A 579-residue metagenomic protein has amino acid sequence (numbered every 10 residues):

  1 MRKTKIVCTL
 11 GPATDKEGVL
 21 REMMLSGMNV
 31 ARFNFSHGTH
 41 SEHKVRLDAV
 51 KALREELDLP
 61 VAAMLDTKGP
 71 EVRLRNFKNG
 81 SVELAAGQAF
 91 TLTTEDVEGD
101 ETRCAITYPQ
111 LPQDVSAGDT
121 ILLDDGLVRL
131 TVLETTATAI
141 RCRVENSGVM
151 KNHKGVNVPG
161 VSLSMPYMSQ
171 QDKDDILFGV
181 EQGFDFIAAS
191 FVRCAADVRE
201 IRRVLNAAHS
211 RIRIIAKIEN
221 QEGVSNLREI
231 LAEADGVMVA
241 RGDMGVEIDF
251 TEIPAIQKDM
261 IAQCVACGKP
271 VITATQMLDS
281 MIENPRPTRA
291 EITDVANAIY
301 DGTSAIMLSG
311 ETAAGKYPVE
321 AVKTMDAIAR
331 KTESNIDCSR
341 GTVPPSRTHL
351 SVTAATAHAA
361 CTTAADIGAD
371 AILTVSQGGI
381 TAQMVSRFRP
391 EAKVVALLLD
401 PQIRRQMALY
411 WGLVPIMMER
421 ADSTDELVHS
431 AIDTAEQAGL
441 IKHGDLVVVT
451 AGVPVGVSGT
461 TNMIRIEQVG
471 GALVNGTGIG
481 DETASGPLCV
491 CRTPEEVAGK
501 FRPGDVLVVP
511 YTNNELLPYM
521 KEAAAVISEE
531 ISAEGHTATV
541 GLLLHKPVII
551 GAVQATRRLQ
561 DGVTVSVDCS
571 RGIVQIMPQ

Functional and structural regions predicted by a protein language model:
M1-P12, K16-E17, M24, T39-K44 (+11 more regions): Expand to "…catalyze enediolate/carbanion chemistry for C-C bond making/breaking, isomerization, decarboxylation
K5-V7, V30-R32, P60-M64, A89 (+8 more regions): Structural preference for beta-strand elements that scaffold enzyme active sites
C8-P12, E42, V161, P166-T275 (+2 more regions): Conserved alpha/beta-domain cores
G38, E42, R46, A392-E426 (+1 more regions): Feature captures the catalytic cores and cofactor-binding loops of soluble hydro-lyases/lyases that act on carboxylate
K44-V50, R202, T312-N335, R465-E467: C-terminal helical cap(s) of enzyme catalytic domains, especially alpha/beta-barrels
P70-S169, K173, T434-A435, L440-E495 (+2 more regions): Acidic, glycine-rich flexible loop/linker segments
M244-V246, M277-E291, S304-K316, G341-S346 (+2 more regions): Short beta-alpha connecting loops at secondary-structure transitions that line or flank enzyme active sites
L350-H358, T362-A364, I466-Y519: Protease-associated
